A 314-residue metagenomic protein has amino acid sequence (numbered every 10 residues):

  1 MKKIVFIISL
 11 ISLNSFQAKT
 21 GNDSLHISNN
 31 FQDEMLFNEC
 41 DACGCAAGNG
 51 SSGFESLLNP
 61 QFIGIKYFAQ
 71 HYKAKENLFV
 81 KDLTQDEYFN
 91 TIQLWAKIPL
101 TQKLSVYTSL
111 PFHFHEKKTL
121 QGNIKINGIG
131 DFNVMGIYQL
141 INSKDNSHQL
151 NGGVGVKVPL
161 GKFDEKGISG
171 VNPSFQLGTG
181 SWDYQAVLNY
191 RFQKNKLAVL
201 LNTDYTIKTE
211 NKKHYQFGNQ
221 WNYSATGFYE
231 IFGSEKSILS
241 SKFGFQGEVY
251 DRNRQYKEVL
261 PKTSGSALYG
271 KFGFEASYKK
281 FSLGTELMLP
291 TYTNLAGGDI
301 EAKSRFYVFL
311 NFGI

Functional and structural regions predicted by a protein language model:
A18-Y72, D145, N151: Outer-membrane beta-barrel biogenesis signature
S51, F79-D82, K117-I124, V171-Q176 (+3 more regions): Extracellular loop and loop/strand-boundary signature of outer-membrane beta-barrel proteins
S52-F54, I65, L94-I98, T108 (+8 more regions): Residues on the lipid-exposed face of transmembrane beta-strands in outer-membrane beta-barrel proteins
N59, D86-I92, I126-F132, H148 (+5 more regions): Residues that define the transmembrane beta-barrel architecture of outer-membrane proteins
Q61, K103-V106, S143-D145, K196-V199 (+2 more regions): Repeated loop/turn-to-beta-strand initiation elements of outer-membrane beta-barrel proteins
I63-H71, T108-F112, G152-V158, L201-Y205 (+3 more regions): Transmembrane beta-barrel strands of outer-membrane/channel proteins
H71-E76, D82, Y215-I314: Outer membrane beta-barrel transmembrane domains
H115, G122-G218, S277: Outer-membrane pore/translocation modules
